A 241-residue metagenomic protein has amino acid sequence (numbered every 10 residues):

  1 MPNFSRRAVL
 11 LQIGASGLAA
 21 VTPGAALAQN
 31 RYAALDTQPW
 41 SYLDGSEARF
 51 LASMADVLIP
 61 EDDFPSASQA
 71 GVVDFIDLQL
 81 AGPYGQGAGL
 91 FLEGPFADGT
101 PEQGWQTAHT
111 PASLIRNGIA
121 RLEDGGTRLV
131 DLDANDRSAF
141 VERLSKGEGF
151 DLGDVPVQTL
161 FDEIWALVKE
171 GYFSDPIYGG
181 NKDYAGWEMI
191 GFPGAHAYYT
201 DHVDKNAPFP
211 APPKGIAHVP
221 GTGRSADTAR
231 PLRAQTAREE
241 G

Functional and structural regions predicted by a protein language model:
M1-G17: N-terminal secretory signal peptides and thylakoid transit peptides that target proteins across membranes
N3-R7, D44-L51: Onset of an N-terminal alpha helix
A26-A28: Boundary at the C-terminal end of the N-terminal hydrophobic targeting segment
R31-G45: Short N-terminal segments immediately surrounding and downstream of signal-peptide cleavage
L35-D36, A48-S53, F64, S68-G241: Mature-region segments of soluble proteins
V57: Substrate-recognition/specificity elements adjacent to catalytic centers across diverse enzyme folds
